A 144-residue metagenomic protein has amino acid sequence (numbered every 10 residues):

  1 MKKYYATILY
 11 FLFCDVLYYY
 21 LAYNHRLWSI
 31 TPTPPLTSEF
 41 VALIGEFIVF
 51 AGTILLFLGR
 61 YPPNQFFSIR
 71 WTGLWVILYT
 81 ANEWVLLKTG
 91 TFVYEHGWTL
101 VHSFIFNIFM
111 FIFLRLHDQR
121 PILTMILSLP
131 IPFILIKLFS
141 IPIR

Functional and structural regions predicted by a protein language model:
M1-R144: Aromatic-rich, lipid-facing transmembrane alpha helices and their immediate juxtamembrane interface loops in integral
